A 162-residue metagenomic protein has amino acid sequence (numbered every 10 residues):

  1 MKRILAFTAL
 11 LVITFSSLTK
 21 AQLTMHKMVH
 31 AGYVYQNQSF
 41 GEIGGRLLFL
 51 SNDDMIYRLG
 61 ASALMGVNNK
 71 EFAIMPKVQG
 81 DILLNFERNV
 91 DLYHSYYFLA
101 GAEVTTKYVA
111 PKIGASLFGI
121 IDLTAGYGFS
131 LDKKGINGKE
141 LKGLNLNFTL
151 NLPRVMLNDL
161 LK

Functional and structural regions predicted by a protein language model:
M1-K27: Bacterial Sec-dependent N-terminal signal peptides
M25-K27, N37-I43, M55-Y57, F72-P76 (+3 more regions): Residues that define the transmembrane beta-barrel architecture of outer-membrane proteins
M25-Y35, M55-V67, L92-K107, L123-L131: Transmembrane beta-strand segments that form the barrel wall of outer-membrane beta-barrel proteins
A31-Y33, I43-F49, A63, V78-L84 (+4 more regions): Residues on the lipid-exposed face of transmembrane beta-strands in outer-membrane beta-barrel proteins
N37, V67-E71, F86-R88, Y108-A110 (+2 more regions): Gram-negative outer-membrane beta-barrel proteins
Q38, R46-N89: Detector for outer-membrane/organellar transmembrane beta-barrel domains, recognizing the amphipathic beta-strand
D53-Y57, F86-V90, G119-A125, R154-D159: Repeated loop/turn-to-beta-strand initiation elements of outer-membrane beta-barrel proteins
L141-K162: Outer-membrane beta-barrel "beta-signal"
